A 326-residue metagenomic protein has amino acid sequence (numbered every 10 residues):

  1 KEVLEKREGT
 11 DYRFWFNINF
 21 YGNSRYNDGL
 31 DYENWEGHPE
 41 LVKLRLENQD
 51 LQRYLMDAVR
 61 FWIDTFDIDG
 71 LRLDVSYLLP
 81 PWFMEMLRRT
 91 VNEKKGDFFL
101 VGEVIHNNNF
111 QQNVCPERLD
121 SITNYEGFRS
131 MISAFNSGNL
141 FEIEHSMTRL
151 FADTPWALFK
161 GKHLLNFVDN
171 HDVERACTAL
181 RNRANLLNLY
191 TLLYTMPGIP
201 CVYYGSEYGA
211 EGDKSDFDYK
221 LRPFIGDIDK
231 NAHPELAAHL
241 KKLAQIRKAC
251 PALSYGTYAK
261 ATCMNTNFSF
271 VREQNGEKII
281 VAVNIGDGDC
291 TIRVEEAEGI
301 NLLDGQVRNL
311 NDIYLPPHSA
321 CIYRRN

Functional and structural regions predicted by a protein language model:
K1-R60, D64-T65, L87-E93, F110: Substrate-binding/active-site clefts of carbohydrate-active enzymes
L4, R60, D64, D74-L158 (+3 more regions): Active-site-proximal helices and loops of the catalytic beta/alpha 8
H38-Q52, D69-L78, S133-G138, D172-N182: The substrate-binding groove and active-site-proximal loops of carbohydrate-active enzymes, especially glycoside
G70-R72, F99-V101, H163-N166, C201: Structural preference for beta-strand elements that scaffold enzyme active sites
V114, K162-R183, Y190-A232: Aromatic/acidic polysaccharide-binding cleft in carbohydrate-active enzymes
Q245, K260-E295: Carbohydrate-binding surface patches
E295-G305: Solvent-exposed beta-hairpin/edge-strand motifs
N309-N326: C-terminal beta-strand-rich structural cap/linker in extracellular carbohydrate-active enzymes
